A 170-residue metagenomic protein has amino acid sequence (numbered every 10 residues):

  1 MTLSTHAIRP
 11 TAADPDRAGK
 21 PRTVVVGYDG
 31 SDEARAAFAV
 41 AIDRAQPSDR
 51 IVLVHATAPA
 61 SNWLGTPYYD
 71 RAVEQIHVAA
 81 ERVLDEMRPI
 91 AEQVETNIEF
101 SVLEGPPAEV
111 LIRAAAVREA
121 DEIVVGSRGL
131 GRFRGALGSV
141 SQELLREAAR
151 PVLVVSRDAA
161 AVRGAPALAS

Functional and structural regions predicted by a protein language model:
M1-G19, P89-I123, A160-S170: Structural beta-alpha unit
L3-P15, H55-R82, A161-S170: Acidic, proline/glycine-rich short linear motifs
D14-P67, S170: Small/aliphatic-rich secondary-structure junction motif
P21-T23, E122-E143, E147, A161-G164: Glycine-rich, Arg-bearing micro-motifs that act as flexible, cationic patches
Q46-P47, E92, A149: Short conserved AdoMet
V52-V54, E99-L103, L153: General small-molecule cofactor/ligand-binding pocket signal
H55-T57, G126-R128, S156-R157: Short secondary-structure boundary segments
R150-V162: Short, flexible loop segments at boundaries between secondary-structure elements
